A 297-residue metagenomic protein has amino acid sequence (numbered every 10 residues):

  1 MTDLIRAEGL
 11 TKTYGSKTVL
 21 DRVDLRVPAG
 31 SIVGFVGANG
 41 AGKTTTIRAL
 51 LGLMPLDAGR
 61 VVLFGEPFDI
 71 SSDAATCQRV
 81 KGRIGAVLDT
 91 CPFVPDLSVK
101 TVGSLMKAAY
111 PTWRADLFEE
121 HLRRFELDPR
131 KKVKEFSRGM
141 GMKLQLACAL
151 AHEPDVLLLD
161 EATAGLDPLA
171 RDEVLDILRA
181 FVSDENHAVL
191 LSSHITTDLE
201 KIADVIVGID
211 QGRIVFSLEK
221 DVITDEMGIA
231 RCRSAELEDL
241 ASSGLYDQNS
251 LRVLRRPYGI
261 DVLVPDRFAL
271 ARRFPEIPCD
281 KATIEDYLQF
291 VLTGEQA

Functional and structural regions predicted by a protein language model:
M1-T2, A297: Short, Lys/Arg-enriched, disordered terminal segments
T2, D184, Y246-Q248, A271-F274: Short, well-ordered coil/turn elements that cap or connect secondary structure elements
T2-A7, K12-T197, K201-D210, V215: ABC transporter nucleotide-binding domains
A29, S234, D266-F268: Non-catalytic surface loops within mature trypsin-like serine protease
S98, E219, D280-T283: Short loop/turn segments at beta->alpha junctions
L157-L158, L237-L240, F268-R272: Short, surface-exposed beta-strand/loop "edge" segments at domain boundaries and coil↔beta transitions
L175-V264: ABC transporter nucleotide-binding domain
S250-A297: C-terminal coupling/interaction segments
